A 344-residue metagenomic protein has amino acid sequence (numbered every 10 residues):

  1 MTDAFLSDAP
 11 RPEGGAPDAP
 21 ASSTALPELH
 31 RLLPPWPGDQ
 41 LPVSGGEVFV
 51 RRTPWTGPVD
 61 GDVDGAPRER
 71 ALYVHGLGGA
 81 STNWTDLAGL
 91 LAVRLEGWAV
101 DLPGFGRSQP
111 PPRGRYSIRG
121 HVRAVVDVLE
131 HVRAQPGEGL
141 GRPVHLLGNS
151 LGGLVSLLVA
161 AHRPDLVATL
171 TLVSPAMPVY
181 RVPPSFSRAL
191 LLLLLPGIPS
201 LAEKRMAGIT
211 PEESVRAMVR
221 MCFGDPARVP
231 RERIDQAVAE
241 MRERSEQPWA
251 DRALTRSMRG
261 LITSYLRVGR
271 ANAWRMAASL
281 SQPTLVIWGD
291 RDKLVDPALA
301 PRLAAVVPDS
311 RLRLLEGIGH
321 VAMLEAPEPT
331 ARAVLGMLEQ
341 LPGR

Functional and structural regions predicted by a protein language model:
G46-P110, L324: Conserved HGGG/HGGXW glycine-rich cap/lid loop of the alpha/beta-hydrolase fold
G120-R142: Conserved acidic catalytic loop of the alpha/beta-hydrolase fold
G153-P164, L170: Short glycine-enriched nucleophile-adjacent loop and the immediately C-terminal alpha-helix near the catalytic center
T169-K204: Flexible "cap/lid" loop of the alpha/beta hydrolase fold
M206-M276: Conserved alpha/beta-hydrolase catalytic His-Asp/Glu region
R267, R291-V295: Acidic catalytic loop of the alpha/beta-hydrolase fold
L280, V286-W288: Short beta-strand/loop motif that positions the catalytic acidic residue of the alpha/beta-hydrolase fold
P308-R344: Catalytic active-site module of serine/aspartate enzymes centered on a nucleophile-bearing elbow/loop
